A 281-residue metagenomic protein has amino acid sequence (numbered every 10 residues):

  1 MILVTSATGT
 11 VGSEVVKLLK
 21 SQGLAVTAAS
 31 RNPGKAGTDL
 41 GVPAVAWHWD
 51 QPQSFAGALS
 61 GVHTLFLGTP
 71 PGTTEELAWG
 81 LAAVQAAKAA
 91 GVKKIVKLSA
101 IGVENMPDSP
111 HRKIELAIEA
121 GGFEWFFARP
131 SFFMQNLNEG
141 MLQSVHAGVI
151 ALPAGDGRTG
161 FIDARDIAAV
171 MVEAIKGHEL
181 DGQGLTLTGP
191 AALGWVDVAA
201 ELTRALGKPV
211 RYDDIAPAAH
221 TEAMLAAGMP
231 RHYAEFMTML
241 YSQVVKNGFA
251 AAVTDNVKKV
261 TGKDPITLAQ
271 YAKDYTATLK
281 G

Functional and structural regions predicted by a protein language model:
M1, S21, A277-G281: Basic/polar N-terminal segments that are highly enriched at the extreme N-terminus, encompassing both cleavable
I2-D39, D50-T64, P71-L81, Q85-K94 (+5 more regions): Oxidoreductase cofactor-interface core, primarily capturing Rossmann-like NAD(P)-dependent enzymes
A28, A218-G281: A hydrophobic C-terminal alpha-helical subdomain
P43: Acyl-donor (CoA/ACP) binding surface of acyl/acetyltransferases
W47: Cofactor-binding loops of NAD(P)H-dependent oxidoreductases, dominated by short-chain dehydrogenase/reductases
F66-T69, L279: Short amphipathic alpha-helical segments enriched in hydrophobics
